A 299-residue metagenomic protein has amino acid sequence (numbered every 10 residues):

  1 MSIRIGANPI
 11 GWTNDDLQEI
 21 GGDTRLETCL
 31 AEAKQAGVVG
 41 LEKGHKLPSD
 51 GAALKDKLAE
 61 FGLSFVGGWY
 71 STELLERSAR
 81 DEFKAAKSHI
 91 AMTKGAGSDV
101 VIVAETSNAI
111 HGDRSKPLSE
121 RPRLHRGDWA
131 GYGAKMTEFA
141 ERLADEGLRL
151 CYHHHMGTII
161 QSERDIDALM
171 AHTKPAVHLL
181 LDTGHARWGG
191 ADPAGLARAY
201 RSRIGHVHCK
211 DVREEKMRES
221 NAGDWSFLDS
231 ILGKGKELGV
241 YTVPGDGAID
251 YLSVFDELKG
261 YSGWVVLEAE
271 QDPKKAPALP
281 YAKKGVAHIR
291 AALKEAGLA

Functional and structural regions predicted by a protein language model:
M1-V100, P122, R126, A144-E146 (+3 more regions): N-terminal pre-domain/capping segments
R4-N8, V66, V100-T106, R201-R213 (+2 more regions): Non-cysteine beta-strand/loop elements that form the S-adenosyl-L-methionine
I10-W12, G44-K46, Y70-L75, T106-N108 (+5 more regions): Active-site beta-loop-alpha junctions enriched in small/polar residues
I20-T24, N108-L118, M217-L232: Short, flexible, mixed-charge acidic loops at enzyme active sites
L41, G133-P244, A248, A296-L298: Acidic/histidine-rich catalytic cores of soluble enzymes
E60, A79-L181, L279: Active-site acidic/histidine proton-transfer and metal-coordination neighborhood in alpha/beta enzyme cores
G245-G260: A short, acidic, amphipathic alpha-helical segment used as a generic capping/interface helix at domain edges
V266-P277, Y281: A short, acidic, flexible beta-alpha connecting loop/helix-capping segment that sits on the rim of active
